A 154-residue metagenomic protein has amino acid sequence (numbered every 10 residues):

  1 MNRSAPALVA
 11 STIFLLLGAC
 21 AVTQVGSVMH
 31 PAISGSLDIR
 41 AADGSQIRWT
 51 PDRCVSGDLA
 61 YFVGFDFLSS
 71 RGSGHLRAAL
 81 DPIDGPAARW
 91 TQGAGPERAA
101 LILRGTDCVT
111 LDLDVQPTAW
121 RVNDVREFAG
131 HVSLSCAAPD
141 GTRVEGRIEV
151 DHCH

Functional and structural regions predicted by a protein language model:
M1-G18: Sec-dependent bacterial lipoprotein signal peptides
M1-R3, S73-R77, C136, I148 (+1 more regions): Aromatic-residue detector
A10-S11, V22, P117, G141: Intrinsically disordered/low-complexity terminal segments and short unstructured peptides
A21-Q116: An ectodomain-focused feature that recognizes extracytoplasmic/extracellular
T91-H154: Acidic, glycine-rich flexible loop segments
